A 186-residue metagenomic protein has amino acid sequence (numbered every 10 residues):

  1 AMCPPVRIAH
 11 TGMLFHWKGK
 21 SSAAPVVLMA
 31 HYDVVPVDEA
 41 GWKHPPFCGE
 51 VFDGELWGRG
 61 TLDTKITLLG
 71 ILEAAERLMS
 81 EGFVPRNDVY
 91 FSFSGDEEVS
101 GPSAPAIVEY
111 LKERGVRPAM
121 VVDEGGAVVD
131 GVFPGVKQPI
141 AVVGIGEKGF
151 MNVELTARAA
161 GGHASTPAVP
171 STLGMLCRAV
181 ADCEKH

Functional and structural regions predicted by a protein language model:
A1-T61, S80-P85: Acidic/His- and Gly-rich active-site-bordering loop/insert found across diverse amide/peptide-bond hydrolases
W17-K18, A75, M79, L111 (+1 more regions): Sec/Tat-exported extracytoplasmic proteins
S21-S22, Y32-V35, D96-S100, G126-D130 (+1 more regions): Solvent-exposed loop/turn segments at secondary-structure junctions within structured extracellular/periplasmic domains
M29-H31, F93, V122-E124, T156-R158: Short beta-strand segments
P46, F150-T156: Active-site-adjacent bridging/hinge elements
L56, L62-V142: Acidic/histidine-rich catalytic neighborhood of metal-dependent amide-processing enzymes
L62, A159-S165: A generic structural motif
L111-R114, A119, A127-Q138, G144-N152 (+1 more regions): Acidic-enriched catalytic cores of C-N bond-cleaving enzymes acting on peptides and small amides
